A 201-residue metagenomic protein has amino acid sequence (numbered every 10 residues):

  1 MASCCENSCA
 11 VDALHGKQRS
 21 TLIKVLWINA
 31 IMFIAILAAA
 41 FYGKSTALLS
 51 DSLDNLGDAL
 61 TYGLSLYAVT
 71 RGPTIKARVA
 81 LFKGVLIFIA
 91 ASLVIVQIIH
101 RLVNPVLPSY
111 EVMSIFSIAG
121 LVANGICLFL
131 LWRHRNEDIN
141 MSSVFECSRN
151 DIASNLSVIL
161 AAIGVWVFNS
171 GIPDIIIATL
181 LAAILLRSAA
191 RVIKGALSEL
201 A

Functional and structural regions predicted by a protein language model:
M1-A201: Alpha-helical transmembrane cores and adjacent cytosolic helix/loop segments of polytopic membrane transporters
